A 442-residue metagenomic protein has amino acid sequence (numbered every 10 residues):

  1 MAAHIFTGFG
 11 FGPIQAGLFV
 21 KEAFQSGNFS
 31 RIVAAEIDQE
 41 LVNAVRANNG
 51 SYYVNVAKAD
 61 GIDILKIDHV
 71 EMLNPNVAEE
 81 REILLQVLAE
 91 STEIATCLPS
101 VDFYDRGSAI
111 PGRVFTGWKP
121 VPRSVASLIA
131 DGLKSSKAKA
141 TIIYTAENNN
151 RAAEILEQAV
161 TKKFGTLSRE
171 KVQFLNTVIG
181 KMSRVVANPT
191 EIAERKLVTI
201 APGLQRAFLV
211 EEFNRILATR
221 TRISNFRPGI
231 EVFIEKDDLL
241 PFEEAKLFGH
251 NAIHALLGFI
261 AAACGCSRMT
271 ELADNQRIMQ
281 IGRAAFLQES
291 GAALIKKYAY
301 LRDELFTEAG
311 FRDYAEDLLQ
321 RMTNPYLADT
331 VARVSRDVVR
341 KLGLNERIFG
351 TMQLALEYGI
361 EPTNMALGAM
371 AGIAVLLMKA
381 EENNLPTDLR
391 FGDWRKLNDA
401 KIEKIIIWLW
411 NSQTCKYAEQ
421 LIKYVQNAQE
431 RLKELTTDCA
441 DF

Functional and structural regions predicted by a protein language model:
A2-L435, F442: Substrate/ligand-engaging "lid" and interaction regions
